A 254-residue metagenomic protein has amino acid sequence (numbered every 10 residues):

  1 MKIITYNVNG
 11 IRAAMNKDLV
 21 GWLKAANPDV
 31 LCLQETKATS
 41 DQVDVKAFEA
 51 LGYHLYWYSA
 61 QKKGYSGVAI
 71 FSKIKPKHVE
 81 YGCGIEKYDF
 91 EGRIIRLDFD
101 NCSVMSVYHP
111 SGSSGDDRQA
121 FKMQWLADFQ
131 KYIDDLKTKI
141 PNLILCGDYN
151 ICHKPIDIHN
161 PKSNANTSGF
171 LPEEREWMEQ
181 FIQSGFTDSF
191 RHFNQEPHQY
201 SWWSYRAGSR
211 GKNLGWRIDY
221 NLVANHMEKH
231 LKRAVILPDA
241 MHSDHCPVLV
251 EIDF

Functional and structural regions predicted by a protein language model:
M1-A50, H54, A60-S66, Y81 (+1 more regions): N-terminal, active-site-proximal structural segment of metallo-dependent hydrolase catalytic domains
M1-N9, N101-S113, C146: Active-site-proximal beta-strand elements of phosphoester/diester hydrolases
N7, L23-D41, V104, I133-P155 (+4 more regions): Active-site beta-strand/loop signature of hydrolases that rely on acidic residues for catalysis
T36-K37, D44-G112: Structured beta-strand-rich core segments of catalytic domains in phosphoester-bond hydrolases
L51-H54, A127-L214, I218: Metal-dependent phosphoesterases centered on the DNase I-like endonuclease/exonuclease/phosphatase
K63-V79, P197, G208-K229: Conserved beta strand-loop-helix elements of the APE1-like EEP
K73, L97-D100, A224-N225, V250-F254: Active-site beta-strand termini and strand-to-loop segments that position acidic
G84-I85, P110-L126, K162-N166: Surface-exposed cleft-lining segments at the edges of enzyme active sites
